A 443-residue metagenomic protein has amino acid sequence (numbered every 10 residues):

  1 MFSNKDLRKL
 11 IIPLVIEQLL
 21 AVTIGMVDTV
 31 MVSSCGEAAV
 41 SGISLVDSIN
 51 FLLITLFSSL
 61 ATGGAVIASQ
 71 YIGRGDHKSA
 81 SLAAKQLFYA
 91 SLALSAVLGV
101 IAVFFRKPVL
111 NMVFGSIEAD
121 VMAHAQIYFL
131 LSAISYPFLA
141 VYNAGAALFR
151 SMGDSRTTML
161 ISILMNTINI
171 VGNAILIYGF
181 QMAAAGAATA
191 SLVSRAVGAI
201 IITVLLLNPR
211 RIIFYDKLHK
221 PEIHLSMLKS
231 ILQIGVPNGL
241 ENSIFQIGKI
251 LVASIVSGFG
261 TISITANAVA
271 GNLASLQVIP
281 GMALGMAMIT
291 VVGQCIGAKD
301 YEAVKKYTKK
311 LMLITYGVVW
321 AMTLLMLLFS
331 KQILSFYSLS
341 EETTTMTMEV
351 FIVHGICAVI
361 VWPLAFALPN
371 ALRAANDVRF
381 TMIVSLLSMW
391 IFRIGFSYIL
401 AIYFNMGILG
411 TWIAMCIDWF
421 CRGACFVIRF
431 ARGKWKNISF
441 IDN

Functional and structural regions predicted by a protein language model:
M1-L14, A68-S135, G179-V236, V292-A358 (+1 more regions): Short alpha-helical transmembrane segments in multi-pass integral membrane proteins
F2-V30, S34-C35, F51-G63, I67 (+5 more regions): N-terminal transmembrane alpha-helices
K9-G25, L131, S194-G198, I202 (+2 more regions): Transmembrane helical elements of multi-pass membrane transporters/channels
Q18-L19, T55, S95, G99 (+10 more regions): Residue-level hotspots within the lipid-embedded alpha helices of multi-pass solute transporters
T23-S41, L110-A119, I175-A184, S243-A270 (+4 more regions): Helix-terminus/linker motif at the lipid-water interface of multi-pass membrane proteins
V32-F51, A119-H124, A184-A185, T189 (+6 more regions): Interfacial/gating helices of multi-pass transporter permease domains
V40-V100, L139-T158, A253, I264-S330 (+1 more regions): Small-residue-rich hydrophobic transmembrane alpha-helices
A61, L131-R150, T158-N169, A187-I202 (+5 more regions): Short runs within selected transmembrane alpha-helices of multi-pass transporters and secretion channels
